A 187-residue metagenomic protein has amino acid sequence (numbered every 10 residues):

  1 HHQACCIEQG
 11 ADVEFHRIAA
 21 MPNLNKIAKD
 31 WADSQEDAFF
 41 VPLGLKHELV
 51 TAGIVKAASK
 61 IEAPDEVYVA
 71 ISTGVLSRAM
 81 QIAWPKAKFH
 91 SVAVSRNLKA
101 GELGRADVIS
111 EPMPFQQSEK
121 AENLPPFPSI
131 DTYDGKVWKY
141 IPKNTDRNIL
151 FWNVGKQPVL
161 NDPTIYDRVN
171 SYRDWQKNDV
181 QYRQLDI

Functional and structural regions predicted by a protein language model:
H1-A63, R105-P128: Small/polar-residue-rich loop-to-helix segments that shape phosphate-bearing ligand pockets
C6, G10, K86-T145, Y166-I187: Active-site/ligand-binding loops adjacent to catalytic centers
H16, L43, V92-V94, W152-V154: Generic beta-sheet signal
M21-P22, R96-K99, P158-V159: Short gly/pro/ser/thr-enriched loop/turn and capping motifs at secondary-structure boundaries
F39, E66-V67, N148: Structural motif
K46-H47, V69-A79, Y133-K136, G155-V159: Gly/Ser/Thr-rich loops at beta-strand to alpha-helix junctions that form or flank small-molecule/cofactor-binding
A57-I61, L76-M80, D134-N144: Buried hydrophobic packing segments
I61-G104: Aromatic-anchored, glycine/proline-accented short structural segments that stabilize local strand-turns or short
